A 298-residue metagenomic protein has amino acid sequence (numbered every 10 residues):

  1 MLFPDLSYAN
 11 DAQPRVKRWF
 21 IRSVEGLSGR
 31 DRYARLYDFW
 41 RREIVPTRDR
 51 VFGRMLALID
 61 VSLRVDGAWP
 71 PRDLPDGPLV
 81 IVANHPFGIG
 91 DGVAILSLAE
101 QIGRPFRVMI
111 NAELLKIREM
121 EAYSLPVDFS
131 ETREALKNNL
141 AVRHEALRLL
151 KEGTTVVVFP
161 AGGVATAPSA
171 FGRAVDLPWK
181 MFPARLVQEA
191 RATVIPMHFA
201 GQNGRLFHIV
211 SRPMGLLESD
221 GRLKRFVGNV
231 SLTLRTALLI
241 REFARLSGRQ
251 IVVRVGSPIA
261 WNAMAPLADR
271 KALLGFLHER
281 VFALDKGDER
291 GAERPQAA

Functional and structural regions predicted by a protein language model:
M1-V82, G92-A94, Q101-P105, A122 (+1 more regions): Membrane-anchoring hydrophobic helices of lipid-metabolizing enzymes
L2-D5, L140-A298: Non-catalytic C-terminal accessory region of glycerolipid acyltransferases and related lyso-lipid remodeling enzymes
V45, V61-S62, L136-L140, D176-L177: A conditional alpha-helix N-cap/helix-loop micro-motif detector
V80-V82, P126, V157-F159: Structural motif
H85-I89, V164-A165: Gly/Ser/Thr-rich loops at beta-strand to alpha-helix junctions that form or flank small-molecule/cofactor-binding
G90-S97, F182-R185: Short amphipathic alpha-helical face segments that pack within enzyme cores and frequently flank/anchor catalytic
S97-E100, A174-D176: Glycine-rich, phosphate-binding/catalytic loops in enzymes
E100, R104-N139, R143-A146, L150-K151: Conserved nucleotide-cofactor-binding alpha/beta core module
